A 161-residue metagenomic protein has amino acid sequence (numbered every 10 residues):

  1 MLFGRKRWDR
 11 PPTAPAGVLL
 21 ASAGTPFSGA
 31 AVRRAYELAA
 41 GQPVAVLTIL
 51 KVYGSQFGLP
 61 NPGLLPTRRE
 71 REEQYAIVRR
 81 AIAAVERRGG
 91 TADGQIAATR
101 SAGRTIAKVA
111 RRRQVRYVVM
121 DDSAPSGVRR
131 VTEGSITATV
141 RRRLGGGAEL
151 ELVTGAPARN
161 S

Functional and structural regions predicted by a protein language model:
M1-A30, A138-S161: Intrinsically disordered or low-complexity boundary/linker segments at protein termini and domain junctions
M1-P11, E86-V118, G155-S161: Structural beta-alpha unit
P11-G63: Small/aliphatic-rich secondary-structure junction motif
A45-L47, D93-A97, E149-V153: General small-molecule cofactor/ligand-binding pocket signal
T48-L50, Y117, D121-S123: Short secondary-structure boundary segments
L65-A76: A short acidic, glycine-rich active-site loop that binds or catalyzes chemistry on phosphate/adenosine moieties
M120-R143: Glycine-rich, Arg-bearing micro-motifs that act as flexible, cationic patches
